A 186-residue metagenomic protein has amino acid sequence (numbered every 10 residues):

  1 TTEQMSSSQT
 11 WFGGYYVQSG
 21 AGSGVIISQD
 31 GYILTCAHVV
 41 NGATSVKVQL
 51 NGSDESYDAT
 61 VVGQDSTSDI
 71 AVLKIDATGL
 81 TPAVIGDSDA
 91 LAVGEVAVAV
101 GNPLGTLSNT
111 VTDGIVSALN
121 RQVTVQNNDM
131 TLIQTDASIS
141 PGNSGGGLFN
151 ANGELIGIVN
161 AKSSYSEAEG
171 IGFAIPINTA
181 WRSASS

Functional and structural regions predicted by a protein language model:
T1-S186: Serine-dependent protease modules
